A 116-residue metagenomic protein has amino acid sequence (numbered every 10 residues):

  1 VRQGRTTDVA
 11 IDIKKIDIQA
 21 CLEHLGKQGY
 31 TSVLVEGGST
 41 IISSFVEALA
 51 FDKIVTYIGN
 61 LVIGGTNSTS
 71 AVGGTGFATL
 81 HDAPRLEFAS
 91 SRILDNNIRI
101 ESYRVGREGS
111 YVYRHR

Functional and structural regions predicted by a protein language model:
V1-R116: Enzymes that bind and transform nitrogen-containing heteroaromatic metabolites
